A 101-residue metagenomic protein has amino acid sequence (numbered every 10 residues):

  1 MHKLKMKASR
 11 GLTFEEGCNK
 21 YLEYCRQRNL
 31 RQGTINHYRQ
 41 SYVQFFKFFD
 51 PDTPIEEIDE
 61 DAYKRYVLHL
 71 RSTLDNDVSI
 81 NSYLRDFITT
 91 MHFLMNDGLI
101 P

Functional and structural regions predicted by a protein language model:
H2-K5, N19-N36, Q40-P101: N-terminal core-binding DNA-recognition domain of tyrosine recombinases/integrases
M6-E15: A detector for short, charged/polar N-terminal pre-domain segments
